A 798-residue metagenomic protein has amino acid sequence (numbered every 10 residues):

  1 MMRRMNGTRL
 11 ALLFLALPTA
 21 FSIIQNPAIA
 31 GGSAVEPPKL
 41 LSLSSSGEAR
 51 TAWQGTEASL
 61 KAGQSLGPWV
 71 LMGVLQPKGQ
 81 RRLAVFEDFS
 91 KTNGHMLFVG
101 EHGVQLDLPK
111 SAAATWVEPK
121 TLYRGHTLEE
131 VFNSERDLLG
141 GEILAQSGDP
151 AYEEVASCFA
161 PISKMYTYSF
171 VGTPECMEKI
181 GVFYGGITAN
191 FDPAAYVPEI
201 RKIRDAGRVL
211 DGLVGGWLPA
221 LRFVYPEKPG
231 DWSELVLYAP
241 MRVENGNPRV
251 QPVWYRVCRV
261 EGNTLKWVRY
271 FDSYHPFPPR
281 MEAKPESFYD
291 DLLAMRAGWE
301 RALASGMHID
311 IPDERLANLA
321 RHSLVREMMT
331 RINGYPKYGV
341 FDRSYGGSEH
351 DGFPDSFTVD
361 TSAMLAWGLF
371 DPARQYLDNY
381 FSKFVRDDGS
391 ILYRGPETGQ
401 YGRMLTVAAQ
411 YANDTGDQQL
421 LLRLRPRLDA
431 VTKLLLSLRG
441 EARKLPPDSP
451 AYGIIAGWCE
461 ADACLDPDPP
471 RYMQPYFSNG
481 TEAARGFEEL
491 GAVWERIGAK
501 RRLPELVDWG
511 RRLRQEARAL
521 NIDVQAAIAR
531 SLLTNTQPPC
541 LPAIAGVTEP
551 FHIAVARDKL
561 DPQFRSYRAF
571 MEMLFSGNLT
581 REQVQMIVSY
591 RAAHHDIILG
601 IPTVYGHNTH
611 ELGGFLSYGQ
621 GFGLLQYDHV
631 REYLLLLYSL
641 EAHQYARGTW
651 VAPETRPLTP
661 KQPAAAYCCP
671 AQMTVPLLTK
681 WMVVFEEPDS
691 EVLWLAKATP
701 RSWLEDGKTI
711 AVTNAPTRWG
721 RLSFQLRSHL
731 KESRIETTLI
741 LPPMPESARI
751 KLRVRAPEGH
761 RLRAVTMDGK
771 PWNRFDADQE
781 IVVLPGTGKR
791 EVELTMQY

Functional and structural regions predicted by a protein language model:
M2-F14: Bacterial N-terminal signal peptides that target proteins for export
A11-Q25: Bacterial N-terminal signal peptides
I29-N318, D689-L693, K697-Y798: Terminal accessory carbohydrate-recognition/targeting modules of carbohydrate-active enzymes
P198-R204, L210, I497-K500, P504-H594 (+2 more regions): Carbohydrate-active enzyme catalytic cores, enriched for enzymes that act on polyanionic acidic polysaccharides
G215-V224, S305-S344, Q375, S589: Conserved oxyanion/phosphate-binding beta-strand-loop segments in alpha/beta enzyme cores
P252-V253, C258-R259, K266-F288, D387-G399 (+1 more regions): The feature captures the catalytic groove of carbohydrate-active enzymes
K337-F353, S390-Y393: Internal amphipathic alpha-helical repeat/solenoid segments
S348-L369, Y376-R386, P426, K433 (+5 more regions): Active-site core of glycosidic bond-cleaving carbohydrate-active enzymes
